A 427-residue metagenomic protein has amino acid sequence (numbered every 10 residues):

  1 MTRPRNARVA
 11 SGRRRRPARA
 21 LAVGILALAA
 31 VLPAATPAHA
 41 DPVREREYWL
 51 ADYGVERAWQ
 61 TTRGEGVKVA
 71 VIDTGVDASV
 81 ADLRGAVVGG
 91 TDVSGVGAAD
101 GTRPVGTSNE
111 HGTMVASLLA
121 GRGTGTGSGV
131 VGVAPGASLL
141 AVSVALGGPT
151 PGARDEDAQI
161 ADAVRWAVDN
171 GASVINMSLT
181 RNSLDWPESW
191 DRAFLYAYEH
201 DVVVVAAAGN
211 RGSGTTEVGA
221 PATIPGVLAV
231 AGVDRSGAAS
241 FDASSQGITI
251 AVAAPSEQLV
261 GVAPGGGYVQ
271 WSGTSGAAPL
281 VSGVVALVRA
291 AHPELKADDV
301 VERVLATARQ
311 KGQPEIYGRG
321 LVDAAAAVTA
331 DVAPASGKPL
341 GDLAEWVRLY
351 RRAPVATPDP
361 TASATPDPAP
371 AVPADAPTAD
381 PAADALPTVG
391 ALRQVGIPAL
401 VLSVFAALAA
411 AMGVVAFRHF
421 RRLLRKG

Functional and structural regions predicted by a protein language model:
T2-N6, R19-G66, A81-D82: Protease zymogen maturation seam
W59-K68, V76-G89, G101-E156, S245-T249 (+1 more regions): Subtilisin-like serine protease catalytic core
E65-K68, G136-S138, D169-I175, E199-V204 (+1 more regions): Loop/turn elements at helix/coil->beta-strand transitions in domains of secreted/extracellular proteins
L118-L119, S256-V322: Hydrolase catalytic cores
L146-A220, G267-V269: Substrate-binding/access-modulating region of protease and related hydrolase catalytic domains
A207-G226, A231-T249, V260-G273, G312-Y317: Active-site-adjacent substrate-recognition loops and nearby beta-strands within hydrolase catalytic domains
P293-V401: C-terminal subdomain of the subtilisin-like protease fold in secreted/lumenal serine endopeptidases
A399-G427: C-terminal membrane-anchoring or membrane-association module
